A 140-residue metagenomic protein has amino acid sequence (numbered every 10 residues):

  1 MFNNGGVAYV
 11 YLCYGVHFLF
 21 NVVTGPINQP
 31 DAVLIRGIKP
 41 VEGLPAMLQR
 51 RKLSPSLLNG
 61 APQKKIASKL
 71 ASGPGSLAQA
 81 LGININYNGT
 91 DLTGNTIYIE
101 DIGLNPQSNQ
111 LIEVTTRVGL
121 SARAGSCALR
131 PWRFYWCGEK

Functional and structural regions predicted by a protein language model:
M1-K140: Conserved, well-structured core segments that form or line functional sites
